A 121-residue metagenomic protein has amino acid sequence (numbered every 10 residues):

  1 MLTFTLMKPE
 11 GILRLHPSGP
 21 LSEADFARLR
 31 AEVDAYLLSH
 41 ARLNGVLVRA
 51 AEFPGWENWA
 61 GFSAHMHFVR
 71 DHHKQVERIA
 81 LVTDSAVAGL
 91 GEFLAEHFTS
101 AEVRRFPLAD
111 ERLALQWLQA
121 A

Functional and structural regions predicted by a protein language model:
M1-A121: Amphipathic, Lys/Arg-enriched alpha-helical "gate/interface" segment within cytosolic domains that mediates
